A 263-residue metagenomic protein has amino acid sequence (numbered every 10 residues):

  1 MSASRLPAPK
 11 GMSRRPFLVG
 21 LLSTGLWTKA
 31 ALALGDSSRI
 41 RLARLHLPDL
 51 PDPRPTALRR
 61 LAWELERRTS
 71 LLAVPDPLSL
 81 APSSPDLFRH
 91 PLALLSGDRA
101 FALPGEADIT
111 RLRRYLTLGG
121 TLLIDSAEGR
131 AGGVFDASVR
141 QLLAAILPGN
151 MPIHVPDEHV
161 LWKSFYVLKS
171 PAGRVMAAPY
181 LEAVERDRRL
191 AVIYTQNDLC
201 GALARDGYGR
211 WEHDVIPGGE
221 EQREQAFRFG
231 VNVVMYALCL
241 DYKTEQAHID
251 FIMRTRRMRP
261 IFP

Functional and structural regions predicted by a protein language model:
A3-G25: N-terminal secretory signal peptides and thylakoid transit peptides that target proteins across membranes
K29-L92, R99, L199-C200, G207 (+1 more regions): Aromatic-Pro/Gly-enriched surface loop or interdomain linker that acts as a lid/target-recognition segment
L45-P48, L95-D98, D125-E128, V155-D157 (+1 more regions): Active-site-proximal beta-strand/loop segments in catalytic clefts of secreted hydrolases
P55-A62, I109, R113, D136 (+2 more regions): Extracytoplasmic/secreted envelope proteins and their assembly/folding machinery, especially bacterial periplasmic
P77-P82, G105-R111, A177-P179: Alpha-helical scaffolding within the catalytic cores of extracellular/periplasmic polymer-degrading hydrolases
R89-G97, S164-P171: Charged, often glycine-rich, active-site loop that binds/positions anionic groups
L92-D136: Short alpha-beta junction capping motif
G129-H213, P217-F227, V231, R256-P260: An acidic, glycine-rich "communication" segment
